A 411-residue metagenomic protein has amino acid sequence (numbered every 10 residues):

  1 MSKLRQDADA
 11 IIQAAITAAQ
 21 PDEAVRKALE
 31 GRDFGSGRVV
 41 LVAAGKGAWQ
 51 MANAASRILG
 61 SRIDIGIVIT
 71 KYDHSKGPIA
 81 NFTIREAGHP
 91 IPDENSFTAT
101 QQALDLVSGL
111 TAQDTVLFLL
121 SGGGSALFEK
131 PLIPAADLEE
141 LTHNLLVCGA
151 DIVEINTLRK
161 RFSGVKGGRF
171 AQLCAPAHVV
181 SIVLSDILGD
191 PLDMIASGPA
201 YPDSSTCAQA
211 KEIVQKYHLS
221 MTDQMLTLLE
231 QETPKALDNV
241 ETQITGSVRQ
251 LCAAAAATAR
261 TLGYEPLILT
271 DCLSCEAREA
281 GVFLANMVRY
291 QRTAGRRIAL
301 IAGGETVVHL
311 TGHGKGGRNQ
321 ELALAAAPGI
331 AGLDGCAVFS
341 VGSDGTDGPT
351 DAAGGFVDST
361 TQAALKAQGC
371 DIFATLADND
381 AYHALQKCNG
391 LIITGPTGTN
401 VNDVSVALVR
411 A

Functional and structural regions predicted by a protein language model:
M1-R38, V42, Q50, R57 (+3 more regions): N-terminal amphipathic/basic leader segments beginning at the initiator methionine
V42-A44, I67-T70, L117-G122, S181-I187 (+3 more regions): Short beta-strand segments
M51-I79, E86: Active-site cofactor/substrate anionic-group-binding motifs, chiefly glycine- and Lys/Arg-rich phosphate-binding loops
K71-Q113, V153-E154, L158-R159: Glycine-rich oxoanion-binding loops at beta->alpha junctions
P134-S220: Internal gly/pro-rich beta-alpha loop/helix module that stabilizes soluble enzyme cofactors or their anionic handles
A177-V180, P202-F283, M287, R292: Accessory alpha-helical/coil subdomains and C-terminal extensions that flank or cap enzyme catalytic cores
G263-S340, G348-P349: Active-site segments that bind and position negatively charged phosphate/pyrophosphate groups
L324-A411: Internal helix-turn-beta structural module
